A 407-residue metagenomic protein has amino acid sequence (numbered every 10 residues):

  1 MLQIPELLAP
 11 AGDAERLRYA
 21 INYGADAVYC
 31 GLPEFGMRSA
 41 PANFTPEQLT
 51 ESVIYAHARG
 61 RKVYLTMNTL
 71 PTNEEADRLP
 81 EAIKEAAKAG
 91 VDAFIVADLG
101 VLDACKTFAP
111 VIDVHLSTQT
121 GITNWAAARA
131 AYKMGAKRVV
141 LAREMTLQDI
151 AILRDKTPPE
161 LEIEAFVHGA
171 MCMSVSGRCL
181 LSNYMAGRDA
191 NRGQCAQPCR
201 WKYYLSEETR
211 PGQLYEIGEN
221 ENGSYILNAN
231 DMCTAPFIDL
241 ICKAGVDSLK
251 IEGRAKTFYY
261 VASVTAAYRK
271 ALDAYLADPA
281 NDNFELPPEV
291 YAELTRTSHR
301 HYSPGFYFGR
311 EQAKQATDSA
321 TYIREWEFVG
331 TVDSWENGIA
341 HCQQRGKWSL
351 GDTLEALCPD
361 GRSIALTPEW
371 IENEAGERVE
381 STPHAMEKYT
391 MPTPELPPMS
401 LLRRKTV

Functional and structural regions predicted by a protein language model:
M1-N22, A27-E34, R59-T69, N73-P80 (+5 more regions): Surface-exposed amphipathic alpha-helical tracts and adjacent flexible/coil segments at the periphery of soluble enzymes
D13-L17, E34-W125: Active-site beta->alpha loop and helix N-cap motifs at the rims of alpha/beta catalytic domains
